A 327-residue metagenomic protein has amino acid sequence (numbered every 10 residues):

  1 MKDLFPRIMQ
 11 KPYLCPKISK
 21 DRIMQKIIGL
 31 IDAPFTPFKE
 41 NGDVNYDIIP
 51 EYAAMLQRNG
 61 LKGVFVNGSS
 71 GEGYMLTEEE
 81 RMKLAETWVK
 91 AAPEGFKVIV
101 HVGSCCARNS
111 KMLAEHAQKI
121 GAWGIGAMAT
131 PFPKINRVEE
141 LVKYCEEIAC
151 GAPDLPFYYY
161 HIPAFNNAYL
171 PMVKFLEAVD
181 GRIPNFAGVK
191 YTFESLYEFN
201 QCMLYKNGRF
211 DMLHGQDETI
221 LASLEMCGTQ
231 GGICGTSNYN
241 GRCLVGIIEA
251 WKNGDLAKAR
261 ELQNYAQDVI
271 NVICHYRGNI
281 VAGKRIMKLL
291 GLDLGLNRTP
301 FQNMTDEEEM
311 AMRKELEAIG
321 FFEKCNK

Functional and structural regions predicted by a protein language model:
K2-P6: Extreme N-terminal basic, low-complexity initiation segments that serve as generic localization/processing leaders
R7-I8, Y13-K20: Short, positively charged and aromatic/hydrophobic N-terminal segments
Q25-A168, N326: Active-site beta->alpha loop and helix N-cap motifs at the rims of alpha/beta catalytic domains
K26, I31-F35, N59, E225-G228 (+1 more regions): C-terminal alpha-helical cap/extension of soluble enzyme domains
I48, Y52, E80, L84 (+12 more regions): General structural feature for long, well-ordered alpha-helical segments within catalytic domains of soluble enzymes
G95, A152-L155, I183, N207 (+1 more regions): Acidic-histidine catalytic/liganding microenvironments
K119-G124, G151-L155, E177-G188, L224 (+1 more regions): Structural recognition of alpha->loop->beta junctions
P163-Q267, I273-C274: Catalytic alpha/beta core domains of metabolic enzymes, predominantly
